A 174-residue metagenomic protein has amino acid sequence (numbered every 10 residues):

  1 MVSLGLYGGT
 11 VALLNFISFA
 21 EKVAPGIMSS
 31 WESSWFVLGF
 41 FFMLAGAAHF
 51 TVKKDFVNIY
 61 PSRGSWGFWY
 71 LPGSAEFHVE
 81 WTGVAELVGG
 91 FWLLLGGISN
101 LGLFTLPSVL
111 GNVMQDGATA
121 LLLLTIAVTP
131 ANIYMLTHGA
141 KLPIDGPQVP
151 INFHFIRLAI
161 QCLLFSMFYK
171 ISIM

Functional and structural regions predicted by a protein language model:
M1-M174: Membrane-interface extramembranous regions
